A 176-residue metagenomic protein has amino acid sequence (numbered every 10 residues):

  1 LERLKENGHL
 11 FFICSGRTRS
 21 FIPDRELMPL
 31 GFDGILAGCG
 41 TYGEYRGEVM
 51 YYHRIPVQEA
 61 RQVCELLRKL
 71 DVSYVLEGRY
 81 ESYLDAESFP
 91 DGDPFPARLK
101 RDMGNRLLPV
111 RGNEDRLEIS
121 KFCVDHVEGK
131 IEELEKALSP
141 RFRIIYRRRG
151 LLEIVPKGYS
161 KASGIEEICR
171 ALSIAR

Functional and structural regions predicted by a protein language model:
L1-D91: Active-site phosphate-binding/coordination module
L66, L70-R176: Conserved acidic, metal-coordinating active-site core of Asp-based, Mg2+-dependent phosphoryl-transfer enzymes
